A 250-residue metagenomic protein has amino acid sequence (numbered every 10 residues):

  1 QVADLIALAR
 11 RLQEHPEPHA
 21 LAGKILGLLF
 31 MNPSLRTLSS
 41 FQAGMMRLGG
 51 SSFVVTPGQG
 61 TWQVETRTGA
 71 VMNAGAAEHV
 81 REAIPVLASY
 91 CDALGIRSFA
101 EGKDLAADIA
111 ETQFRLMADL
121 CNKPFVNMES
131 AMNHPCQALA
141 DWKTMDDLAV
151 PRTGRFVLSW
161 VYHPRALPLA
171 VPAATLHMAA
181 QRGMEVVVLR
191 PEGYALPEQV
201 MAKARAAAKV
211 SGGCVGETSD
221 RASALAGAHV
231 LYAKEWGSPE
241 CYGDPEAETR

Functional and structural regions predicted by a protein language model:
Q1-A43: Positively charged, low-complexity intrinsically disordered leader regions
I25, F30-S89: Active-site cofactor/substrate anionic-group-binding motifs, chiefly glycine- and Lys/Arg-rich phosphate-binding loops
M31-S51, D146-A233: Glycine-rich phosphate/diphosphate-binding loop of Rossmann-like nucleotide-binding domains
S51-S52, G58-Q59, A93, P124 (+1 more regions): Residue-level detector of anion-binding/catalytic polar loops
P57-G60, F99-E101, S130-A131, P191-G193 (+1 more regions): Short, ordered loop/turn segments at secondary-structure junctions
A70-A74, E101-E111, P245-R250: Short, flexible/disordered intra-domain loops and linkers
E78, E82-P85, D92-M178: Anion-binding alpha/beta catalytic cores of soluble intermediary-metabolism enzymes, centered on
Y90-C91, G95-A100, T218-R250: Glycine-rich phosphate-binding loop
